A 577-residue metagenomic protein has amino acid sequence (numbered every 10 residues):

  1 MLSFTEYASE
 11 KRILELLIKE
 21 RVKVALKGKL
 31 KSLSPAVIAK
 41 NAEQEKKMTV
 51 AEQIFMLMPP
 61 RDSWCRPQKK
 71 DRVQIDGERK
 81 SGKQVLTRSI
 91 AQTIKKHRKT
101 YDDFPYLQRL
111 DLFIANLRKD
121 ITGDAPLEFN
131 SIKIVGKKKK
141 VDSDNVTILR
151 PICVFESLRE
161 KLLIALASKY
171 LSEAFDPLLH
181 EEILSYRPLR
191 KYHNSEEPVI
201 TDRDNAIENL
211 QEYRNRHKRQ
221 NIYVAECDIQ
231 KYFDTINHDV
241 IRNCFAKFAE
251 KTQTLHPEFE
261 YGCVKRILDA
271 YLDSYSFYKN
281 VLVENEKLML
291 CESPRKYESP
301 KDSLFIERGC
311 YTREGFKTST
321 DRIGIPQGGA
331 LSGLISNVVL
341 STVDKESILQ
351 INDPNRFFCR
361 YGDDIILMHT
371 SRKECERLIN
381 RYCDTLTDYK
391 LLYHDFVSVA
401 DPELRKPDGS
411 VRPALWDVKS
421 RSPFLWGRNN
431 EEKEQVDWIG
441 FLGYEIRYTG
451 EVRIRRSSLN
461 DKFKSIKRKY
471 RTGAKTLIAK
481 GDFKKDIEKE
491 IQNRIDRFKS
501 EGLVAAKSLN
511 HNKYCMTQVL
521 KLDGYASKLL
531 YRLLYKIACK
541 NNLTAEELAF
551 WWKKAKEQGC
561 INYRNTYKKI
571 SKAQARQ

Functional and structural regions predicted by a protein language model:
M1-S143, C539-Q577: Non-catalytic, polymerase-adjacent accessory regions of viral genome-replication enzymes
Q53-K95, A270-S319, F396-K433, I487-I491: Charged, glycine/proline-rich intrinsically disordered loops and linkers
T93-K99, K133-L162, E182-N194, E292 (+2 more regions): Short, conserved non-catalytic motifs in the polymerase core
S168-H238: Active-site-proximal segment of RNA-dependent polymerases
L178-E197, P257-A270, R356-C359, H394-P402: Short, glycine/acidic-rich hinge or "gate" loops at secondary-structure transitions that mediate conformational
H217-G362, I366-C383: Conserved polymerase palm-domain catalytic core
K251-F259, F357-R360, M368-T476: Polymerase palm active-site segment centered on the conserved acidic dipeptide of motif C
I323, Q327, P423-Q577: Active-site and adjacent loop segments of nucleotide-processing enzymes that use two-metal-ion phosphate chemistry
